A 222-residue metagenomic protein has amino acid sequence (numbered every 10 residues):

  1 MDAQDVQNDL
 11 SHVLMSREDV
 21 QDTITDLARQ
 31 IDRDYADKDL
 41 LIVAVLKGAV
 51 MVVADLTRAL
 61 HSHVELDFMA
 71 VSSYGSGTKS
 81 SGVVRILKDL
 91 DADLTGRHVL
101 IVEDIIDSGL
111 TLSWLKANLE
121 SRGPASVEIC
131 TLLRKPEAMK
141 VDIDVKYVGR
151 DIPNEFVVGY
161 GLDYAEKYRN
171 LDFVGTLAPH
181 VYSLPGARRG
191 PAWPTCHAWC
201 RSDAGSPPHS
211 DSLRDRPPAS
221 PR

Functional and structural regions predicted by a protein language model:
M1-D203, D211-R222: PRPP-associated nucleotide enzymes
P207: Metal-dependent nucleotide-binding catalytic modules
